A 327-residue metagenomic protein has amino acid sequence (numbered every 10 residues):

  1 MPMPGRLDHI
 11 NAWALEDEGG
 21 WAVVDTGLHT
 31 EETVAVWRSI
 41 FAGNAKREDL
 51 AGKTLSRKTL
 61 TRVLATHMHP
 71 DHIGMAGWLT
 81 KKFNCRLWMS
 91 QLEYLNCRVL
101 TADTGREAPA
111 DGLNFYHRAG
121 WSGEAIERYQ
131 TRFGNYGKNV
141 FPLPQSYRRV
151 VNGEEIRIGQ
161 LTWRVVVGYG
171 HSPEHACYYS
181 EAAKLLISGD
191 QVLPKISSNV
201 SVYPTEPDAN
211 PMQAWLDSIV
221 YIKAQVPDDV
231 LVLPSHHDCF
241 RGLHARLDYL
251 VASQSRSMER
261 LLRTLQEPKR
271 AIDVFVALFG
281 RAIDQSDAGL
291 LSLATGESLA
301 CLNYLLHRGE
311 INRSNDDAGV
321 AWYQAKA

Functional and structural regions predicted by a protein language model:
M1-A51, K58, Y178-P194: Conserved beta-strand hairpin/beta-sheet module of binuclear metal-dependent hydrolase folds, prominently
G5-L7, R148-V150, Y169-S172: A short catalytic or substrate-binding loop motif that flags glycine-/basic-rich loops and adjacent residues that bind
A14-E16, R157, R164, C177-Y179 (+1 more regions): Short, well-ordered beta-strand micro-motif
L15, D25, H67, L79 (+9 more regions): Divalent metal-coordination and catalytic microenvironments
W21, L28-A35, Y136-Q145, T162-M258: Metallo-beta-lactamase
E32-A35, A42-I156, K184: Active-site HxH/HxHxD metal-binding segment of metal-dependent hydrolases
R62-H72, H171, H175, H236 (+1 more regions): Histidine-centered divalent metal-coordination motifs
E259-A327: C-terminal regulatory/interaction regions
